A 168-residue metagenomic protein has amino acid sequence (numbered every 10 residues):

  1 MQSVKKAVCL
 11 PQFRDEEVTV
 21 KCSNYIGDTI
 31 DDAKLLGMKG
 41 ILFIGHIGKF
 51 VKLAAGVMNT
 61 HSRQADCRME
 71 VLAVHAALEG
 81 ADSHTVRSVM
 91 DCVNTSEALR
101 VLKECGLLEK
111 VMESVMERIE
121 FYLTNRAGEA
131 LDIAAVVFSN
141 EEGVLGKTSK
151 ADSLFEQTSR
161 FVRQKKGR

Functional and structural regions predicted by a protein language model:
M1-K39, K49-F50, A54-R168: N-terminal loops that bind phosphate or other acidic moieties and the adjacent beta-alpha structural core
H46: Glycine- and acidic-rich phosphate- and metal-coordinating loops
